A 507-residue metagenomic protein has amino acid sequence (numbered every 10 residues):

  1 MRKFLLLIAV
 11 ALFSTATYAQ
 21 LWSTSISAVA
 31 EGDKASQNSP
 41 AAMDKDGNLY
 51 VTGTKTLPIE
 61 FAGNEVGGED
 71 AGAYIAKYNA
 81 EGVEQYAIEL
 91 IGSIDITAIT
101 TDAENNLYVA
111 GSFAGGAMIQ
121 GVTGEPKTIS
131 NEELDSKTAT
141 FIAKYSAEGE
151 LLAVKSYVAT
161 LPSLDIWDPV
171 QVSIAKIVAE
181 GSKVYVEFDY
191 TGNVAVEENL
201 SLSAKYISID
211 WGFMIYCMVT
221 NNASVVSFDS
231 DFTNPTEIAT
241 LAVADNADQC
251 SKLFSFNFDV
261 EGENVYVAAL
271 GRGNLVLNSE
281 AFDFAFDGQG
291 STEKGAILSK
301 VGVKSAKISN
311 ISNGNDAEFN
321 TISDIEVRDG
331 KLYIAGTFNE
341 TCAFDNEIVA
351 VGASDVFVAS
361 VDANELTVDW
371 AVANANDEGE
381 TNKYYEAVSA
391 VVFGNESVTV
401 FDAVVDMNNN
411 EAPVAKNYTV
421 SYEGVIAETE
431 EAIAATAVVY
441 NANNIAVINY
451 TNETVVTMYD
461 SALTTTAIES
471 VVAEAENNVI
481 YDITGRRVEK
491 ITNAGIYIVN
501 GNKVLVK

Functional and structural regions predicted by a protein language model:
M1-W22, I468: Bacterial Sec-dependent N-terminal signal peptides
R2-K3, I496-K507: C-terminal tail/sorting-segment detector
Y18-T464: A sequence-level/structural motif corresponding to short, flexible coil/turn segments enriched in small polar residues
D345, E423, T484, N500-G501: Short strand-turn-strand beta-turns centered on an Asx-Gly dipeptide
T457-T484: Residue-level detector of functionally pivotal "anchor" positions at catalytic/ligand-binding pockets or at interdomain
R487-K490: C-terminal trimerization/auto-chaperone modules of long, extracellular attachment fibers and adhesins
